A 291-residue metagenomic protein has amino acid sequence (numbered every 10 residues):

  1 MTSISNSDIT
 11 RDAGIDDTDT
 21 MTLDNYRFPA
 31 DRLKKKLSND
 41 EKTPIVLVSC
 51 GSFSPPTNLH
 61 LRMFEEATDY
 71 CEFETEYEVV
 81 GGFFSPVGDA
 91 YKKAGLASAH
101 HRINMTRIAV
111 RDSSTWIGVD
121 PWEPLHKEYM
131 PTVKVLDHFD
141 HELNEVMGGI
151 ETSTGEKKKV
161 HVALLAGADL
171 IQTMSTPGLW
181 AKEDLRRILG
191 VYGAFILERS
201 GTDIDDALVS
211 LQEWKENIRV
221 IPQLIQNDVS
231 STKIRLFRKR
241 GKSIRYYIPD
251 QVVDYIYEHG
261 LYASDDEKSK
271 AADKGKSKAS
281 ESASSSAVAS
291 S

Functional and structural regions predicted by a protein language model:
T2-S291: Nucleotidyltransferase catalytic core that binds NTPs
